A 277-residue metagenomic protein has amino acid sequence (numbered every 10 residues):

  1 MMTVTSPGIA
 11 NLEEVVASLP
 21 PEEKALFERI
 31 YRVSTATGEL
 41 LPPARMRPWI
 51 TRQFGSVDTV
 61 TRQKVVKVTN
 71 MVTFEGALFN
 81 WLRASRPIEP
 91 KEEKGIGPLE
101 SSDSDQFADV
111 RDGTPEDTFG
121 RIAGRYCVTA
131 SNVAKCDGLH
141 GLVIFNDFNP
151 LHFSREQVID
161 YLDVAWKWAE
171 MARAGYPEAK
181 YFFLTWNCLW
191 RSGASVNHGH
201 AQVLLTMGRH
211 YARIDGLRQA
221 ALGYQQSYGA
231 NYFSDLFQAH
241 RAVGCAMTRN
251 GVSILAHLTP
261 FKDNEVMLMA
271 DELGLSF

Functional and structural regions predicted by a protein language model:
M1-F277: HIT superfamily nucleotide-processing domains
